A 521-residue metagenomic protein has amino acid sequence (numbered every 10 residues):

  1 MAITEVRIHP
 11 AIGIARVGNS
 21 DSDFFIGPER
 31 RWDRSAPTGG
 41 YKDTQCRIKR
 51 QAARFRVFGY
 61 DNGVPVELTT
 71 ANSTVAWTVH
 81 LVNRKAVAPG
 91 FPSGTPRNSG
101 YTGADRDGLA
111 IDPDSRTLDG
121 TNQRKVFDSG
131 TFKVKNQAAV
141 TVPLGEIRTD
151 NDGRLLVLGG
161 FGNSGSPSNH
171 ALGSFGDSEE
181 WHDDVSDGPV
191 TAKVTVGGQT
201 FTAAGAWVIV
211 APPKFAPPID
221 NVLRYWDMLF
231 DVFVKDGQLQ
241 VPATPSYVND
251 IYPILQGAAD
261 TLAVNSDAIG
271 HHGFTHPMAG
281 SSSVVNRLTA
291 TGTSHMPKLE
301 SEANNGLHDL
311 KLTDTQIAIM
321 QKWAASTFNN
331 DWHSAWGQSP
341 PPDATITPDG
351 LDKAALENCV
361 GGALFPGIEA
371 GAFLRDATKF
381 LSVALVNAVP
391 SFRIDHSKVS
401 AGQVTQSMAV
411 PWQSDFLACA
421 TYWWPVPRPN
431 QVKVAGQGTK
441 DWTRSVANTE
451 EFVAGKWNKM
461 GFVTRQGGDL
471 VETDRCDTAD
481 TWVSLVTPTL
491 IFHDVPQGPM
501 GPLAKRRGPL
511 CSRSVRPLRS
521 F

Functional and structural regions predicted by a protein language model:
M1-F521: Aromatic- and Gly/Pro-enriched helix-to-coil junctions and flexible linker segments
